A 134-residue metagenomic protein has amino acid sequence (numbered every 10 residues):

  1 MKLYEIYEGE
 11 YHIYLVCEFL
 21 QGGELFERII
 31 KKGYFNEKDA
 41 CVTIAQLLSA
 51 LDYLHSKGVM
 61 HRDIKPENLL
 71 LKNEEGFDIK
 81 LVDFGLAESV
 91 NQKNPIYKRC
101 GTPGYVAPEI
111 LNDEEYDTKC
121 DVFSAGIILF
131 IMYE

Functional and structural regions predicted by a protein language model:
E5-I6: A short, aromatic-enriched beta-strand patch in the conserved N-lobe beta-sheet of the protein kinase catalytic domain
E10-E24, R28: Conserved short submotifs of the Hanks-type protein kinase catalytic core that shape the nucleotide-binding pocket
T43-I44: Activation segment signature within eukaryotic-like protein kinase domains
H55-K72: Catalytic-loop of the protein kinase fold
L86-E88: Activation segment
Y97-E109: Conserved activation segment of eukaryotic-like protein kinases, specifically the C-terminal portion of the activation
D121: Conserved catalytic-loop aspartate of Hanks-type protein kinases
